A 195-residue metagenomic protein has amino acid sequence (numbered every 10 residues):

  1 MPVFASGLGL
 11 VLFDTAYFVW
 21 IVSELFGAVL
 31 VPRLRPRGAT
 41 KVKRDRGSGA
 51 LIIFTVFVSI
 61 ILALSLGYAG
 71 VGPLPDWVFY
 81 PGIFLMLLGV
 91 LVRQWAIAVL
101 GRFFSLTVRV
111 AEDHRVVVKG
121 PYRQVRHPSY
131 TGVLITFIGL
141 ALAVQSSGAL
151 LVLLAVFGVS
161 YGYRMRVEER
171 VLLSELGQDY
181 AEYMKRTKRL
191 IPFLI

Functional and structural regions predicted by a protein language model:
M1-A111, R115-V118, T136-I195: Membrane-anchoring alpha-helices and their flanking helix-loop junctions
K119, R123-T131: Histidine-centered phosphotransfer motif of kinases
